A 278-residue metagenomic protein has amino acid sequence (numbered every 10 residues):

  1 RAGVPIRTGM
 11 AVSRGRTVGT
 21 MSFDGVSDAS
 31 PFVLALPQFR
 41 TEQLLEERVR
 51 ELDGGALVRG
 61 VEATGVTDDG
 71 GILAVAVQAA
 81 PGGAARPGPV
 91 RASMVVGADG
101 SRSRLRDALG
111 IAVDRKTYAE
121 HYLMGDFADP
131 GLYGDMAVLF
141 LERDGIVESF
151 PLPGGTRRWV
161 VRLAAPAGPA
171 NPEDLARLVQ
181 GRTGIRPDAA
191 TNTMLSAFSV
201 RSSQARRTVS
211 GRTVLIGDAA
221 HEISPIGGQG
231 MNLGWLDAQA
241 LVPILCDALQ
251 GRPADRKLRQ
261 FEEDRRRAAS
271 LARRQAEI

Functional and structural regions predicted by a protein language model:
R1-R50, T67, L152, R273: Active-site-adjacent segment of FAD-dependent monooxygenases/related oxidoreductases
T17-V18, A84-P89, I146: Short, mixed charged/polar active-site loops that provide acid/base catalysis or chelate metal/phosphate cofactors
G25, A63, Q78-G88: A structured beta-alpha segment of the ubiquitous adenosine-cofactor-binding alpha/beta core
E47, P81, M94, A98-V200: Conserved FAD-binding catalytic core of PHBH/FMO-like flavoproteins
R59-L73, S196-F198: A conserved short coil-to-beta-strand element within the FAD-binding core of flavoproteins
G83-M94, A98, S210: Core beta-strand elements of the Rossmann-like FAD/NAD(P) dinucleotide-binding domain in flavoenzyme oxidoreductases
P169-L233, R252-P253: FAD/FMN-dependent oxidoreductases across multiple families
P243-I278: C-terminal helical "tail/cap" subdomain of flavin- and related membrane-associated enzymes
